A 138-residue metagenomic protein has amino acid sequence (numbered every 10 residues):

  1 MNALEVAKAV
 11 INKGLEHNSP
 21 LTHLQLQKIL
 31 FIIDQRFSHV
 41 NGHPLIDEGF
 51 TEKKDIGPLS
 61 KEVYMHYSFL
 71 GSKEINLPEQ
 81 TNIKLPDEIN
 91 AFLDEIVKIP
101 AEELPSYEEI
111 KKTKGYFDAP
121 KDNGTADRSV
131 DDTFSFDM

Functional and structural regions predicted by a protein language model:
M1-M138: Domain-edge interaction signal
